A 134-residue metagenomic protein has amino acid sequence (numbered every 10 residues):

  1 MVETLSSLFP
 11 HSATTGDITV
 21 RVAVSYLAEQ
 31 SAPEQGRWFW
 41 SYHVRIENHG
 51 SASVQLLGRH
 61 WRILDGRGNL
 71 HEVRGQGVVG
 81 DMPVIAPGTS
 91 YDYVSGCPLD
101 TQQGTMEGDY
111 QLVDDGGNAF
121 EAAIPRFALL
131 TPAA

Functional and structural regions predicted by a protein language model:
M1-F39, S51-L57, L64-A134: Membrane engagement elements in two modes
S41-R45: Short, conserved beta-strand element in jelly-roll/cupin
I46-G50: Asparagine-centered strand-capping/turn motif at beta-strand->loop junctions
